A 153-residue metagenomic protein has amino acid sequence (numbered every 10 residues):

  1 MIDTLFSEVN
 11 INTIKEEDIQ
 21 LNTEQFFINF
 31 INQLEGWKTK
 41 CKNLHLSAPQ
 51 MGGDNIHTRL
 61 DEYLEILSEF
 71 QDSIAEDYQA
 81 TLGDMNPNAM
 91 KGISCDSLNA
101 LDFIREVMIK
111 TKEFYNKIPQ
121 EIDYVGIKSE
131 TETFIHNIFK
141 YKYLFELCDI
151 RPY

Functional and structural regions predicted by a protein language model:
M1-Q25, G126-S129: Charge-dense, intrinsically disordered terminal/linker segments
N12-W37, S97-A100: Disorder-to-helix initiation segments
I28-E35, T39, D61, E65-D72 (+2 more regions): Generic structural signal for well-ordered, non-transmembrane alpha-helical segments in soluble/cytosolic regions
G36-E62, D84, F114-G126: Helix-loop segments that flank and shape redox-cofactor active sites
N43-L46, E76, L147: Regular, well-ordered alpha-helical segments
N55-N86: Conserved alpha-helical segments that form or flank metal/cofactor-binding pockets of metalloenzymes
A80-T81, L144-Y153: Long amphipathic alpha-helical segments
A89-F145: Acidic/histidine-rich alpha-helical segments that form the ligand environment of transition-metal centers
